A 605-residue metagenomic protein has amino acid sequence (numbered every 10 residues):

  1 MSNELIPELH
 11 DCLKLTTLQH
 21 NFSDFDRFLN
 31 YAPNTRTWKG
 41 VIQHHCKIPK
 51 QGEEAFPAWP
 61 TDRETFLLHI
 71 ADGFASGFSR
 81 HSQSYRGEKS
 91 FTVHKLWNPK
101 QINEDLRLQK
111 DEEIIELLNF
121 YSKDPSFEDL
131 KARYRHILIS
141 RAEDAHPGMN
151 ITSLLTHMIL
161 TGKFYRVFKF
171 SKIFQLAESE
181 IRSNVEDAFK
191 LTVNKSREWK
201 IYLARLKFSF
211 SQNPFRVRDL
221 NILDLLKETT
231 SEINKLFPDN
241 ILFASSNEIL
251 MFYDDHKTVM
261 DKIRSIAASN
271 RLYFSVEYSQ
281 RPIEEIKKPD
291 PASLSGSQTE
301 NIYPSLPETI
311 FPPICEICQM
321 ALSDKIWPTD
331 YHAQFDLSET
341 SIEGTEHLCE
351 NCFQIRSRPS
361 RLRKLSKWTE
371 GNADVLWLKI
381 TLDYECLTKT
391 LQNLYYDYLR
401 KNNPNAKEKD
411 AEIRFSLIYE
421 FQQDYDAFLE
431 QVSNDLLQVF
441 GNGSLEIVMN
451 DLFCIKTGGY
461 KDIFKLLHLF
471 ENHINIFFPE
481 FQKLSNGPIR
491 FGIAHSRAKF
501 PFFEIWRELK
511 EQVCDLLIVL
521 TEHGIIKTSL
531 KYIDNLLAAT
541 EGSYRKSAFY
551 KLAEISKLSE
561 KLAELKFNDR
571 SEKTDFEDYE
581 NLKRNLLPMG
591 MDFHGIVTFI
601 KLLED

Functional and structural regions predicted by a protein language model:
M1-D605: Regulatory and interdomain segments flanking nucleotide-handling catalytic cores in signaling/defense enzymes
